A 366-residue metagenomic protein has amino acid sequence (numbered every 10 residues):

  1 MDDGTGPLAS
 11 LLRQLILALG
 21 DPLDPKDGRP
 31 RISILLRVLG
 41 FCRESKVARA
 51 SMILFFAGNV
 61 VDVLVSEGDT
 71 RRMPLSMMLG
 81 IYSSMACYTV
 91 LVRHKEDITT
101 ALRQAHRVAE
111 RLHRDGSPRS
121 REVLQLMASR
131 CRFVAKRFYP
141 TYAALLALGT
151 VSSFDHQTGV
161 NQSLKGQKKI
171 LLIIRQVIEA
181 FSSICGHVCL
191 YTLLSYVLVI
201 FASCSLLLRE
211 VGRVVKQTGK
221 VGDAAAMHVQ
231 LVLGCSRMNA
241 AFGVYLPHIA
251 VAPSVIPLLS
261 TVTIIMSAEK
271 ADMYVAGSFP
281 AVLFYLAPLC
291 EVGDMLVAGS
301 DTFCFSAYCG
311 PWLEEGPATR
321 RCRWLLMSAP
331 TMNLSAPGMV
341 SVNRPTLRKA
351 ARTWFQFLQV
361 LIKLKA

Functional and structural regions predicted by a protein language model:
G4, L8-L11, D21-M77, R107-V199 (+4 more regions): Helix-loop-helix junctions within predominantly alpha-helical proteins
E44, C131-T141, A240-A252, S341-R344: Alpha-helical segments in transporter systems
S66-H94: Transmembrane alpha-helix/interfacial motif
C87-H106, L194-S205, L286-G310: Inner-leaflet juxtamembrane helices
T100-R107, L206, E210-R213, D223-R237 (+1 more regions): Short amphipathic alpha-helical coupling elements at transmembrane boundaries
A109-L126, R213-M227, P311-S335, M339-S341: Solvent-exposed, non-transmembrane helices and loops of integral membrane proteins
Y196, G243, I265-A366: C-terminal transmembrane module of eukaryotic multi-pass membrane proteins
V221-A252, L326-M327: Intracellular effector-coupling site of seven-transmembrane GPCRs, centered on the ICL3-to-TM6 transition
